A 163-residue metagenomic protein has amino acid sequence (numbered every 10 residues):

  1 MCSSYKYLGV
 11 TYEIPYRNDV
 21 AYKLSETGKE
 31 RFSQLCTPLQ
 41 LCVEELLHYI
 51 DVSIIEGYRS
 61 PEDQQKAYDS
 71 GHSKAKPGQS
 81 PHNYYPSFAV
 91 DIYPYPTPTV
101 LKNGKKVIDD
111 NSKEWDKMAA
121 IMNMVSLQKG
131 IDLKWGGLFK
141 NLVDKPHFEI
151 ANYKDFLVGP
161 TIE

Functional and structural regions predicted by a protein language model:
M1-S3, I162-E163: Low-complexity, Gly/Ser/Thr/Pro-rich intrinsically disordered linker/tail segments
C2-S53: Active-site acidic/histidine clusters and adjacent loop/turn architecture that either coordinate catalytic ions
P15-Y16, C42, E62, S73 (+2 more regions): Structured catalytic/translocation cores of nucleotide/phosphate-coupled proteins
C42-Y49, S70, I121-D132: Structured segments of extracytoplasmic/periplasmic soluble domains in secreted or envelope-associated proteins
V43-H72: Extended, low-complexity, intrinsically disordered C-terminal regulatory tails of eukaryotic serine/threonine kinases
G71-S80: Cytochrome P450 catalytic domain signature, combining two hallmark sequence patches
Q79-E163: Catalytic cores and adjacent binding grooves of peptidoglycan-active enzymes
